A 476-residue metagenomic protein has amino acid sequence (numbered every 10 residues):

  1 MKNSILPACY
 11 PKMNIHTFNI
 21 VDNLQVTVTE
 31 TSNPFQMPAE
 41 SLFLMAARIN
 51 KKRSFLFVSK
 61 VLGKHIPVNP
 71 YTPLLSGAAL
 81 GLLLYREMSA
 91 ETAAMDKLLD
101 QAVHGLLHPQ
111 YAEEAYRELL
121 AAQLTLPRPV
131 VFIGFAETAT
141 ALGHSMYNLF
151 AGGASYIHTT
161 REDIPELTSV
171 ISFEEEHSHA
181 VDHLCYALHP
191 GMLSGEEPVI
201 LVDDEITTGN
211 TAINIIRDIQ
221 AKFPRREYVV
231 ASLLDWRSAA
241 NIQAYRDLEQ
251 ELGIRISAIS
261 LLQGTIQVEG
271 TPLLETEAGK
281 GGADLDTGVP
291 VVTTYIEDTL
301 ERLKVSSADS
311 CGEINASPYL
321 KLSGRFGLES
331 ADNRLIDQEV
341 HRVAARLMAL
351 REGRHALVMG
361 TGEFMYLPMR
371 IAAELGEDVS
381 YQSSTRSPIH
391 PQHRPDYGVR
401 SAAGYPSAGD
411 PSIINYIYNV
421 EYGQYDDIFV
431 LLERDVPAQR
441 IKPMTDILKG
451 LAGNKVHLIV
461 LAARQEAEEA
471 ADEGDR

Functional and structural regions predicted by a protein language model:
M1-R476: PRPP-associated nucleotide enzymes
